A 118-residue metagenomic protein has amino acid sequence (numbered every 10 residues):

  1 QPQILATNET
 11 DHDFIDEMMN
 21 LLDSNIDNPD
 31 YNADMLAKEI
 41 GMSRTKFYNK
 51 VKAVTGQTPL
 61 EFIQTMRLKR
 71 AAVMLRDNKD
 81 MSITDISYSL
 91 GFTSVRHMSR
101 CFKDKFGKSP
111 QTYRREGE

Functional and structural regions predicted by a protein language model:
I4-D30, Q64-M81: A short, Lys/Arg-enriched amphipathic alpha-helix from helix-turn-helix/homeodomain DNA-binding modules
N25-D30, T58-P59, S109: Short helix/strand-capping hinge loops at secondary-structure junctions that flank key functional elements
D34, T45, M81-T84, R96: Residues within helix-turn-helix
M35, G41, G91-T93: Central "turn" residue of the DNA-binding helix-turn-helix
A37, S87, S99: The alpha-helix within a helix-turn-helix
K46-F47, V51, H97-M98, F102: Short hydrophobic/aromatic patch on the recognition helix
A53-T93, R115-E118: Terminal helix-turn-helix DNA-binding modules in bacterial transcription factors
R100-E118: …primarily DNA-binding HTH/wHTH and HhH modules…
